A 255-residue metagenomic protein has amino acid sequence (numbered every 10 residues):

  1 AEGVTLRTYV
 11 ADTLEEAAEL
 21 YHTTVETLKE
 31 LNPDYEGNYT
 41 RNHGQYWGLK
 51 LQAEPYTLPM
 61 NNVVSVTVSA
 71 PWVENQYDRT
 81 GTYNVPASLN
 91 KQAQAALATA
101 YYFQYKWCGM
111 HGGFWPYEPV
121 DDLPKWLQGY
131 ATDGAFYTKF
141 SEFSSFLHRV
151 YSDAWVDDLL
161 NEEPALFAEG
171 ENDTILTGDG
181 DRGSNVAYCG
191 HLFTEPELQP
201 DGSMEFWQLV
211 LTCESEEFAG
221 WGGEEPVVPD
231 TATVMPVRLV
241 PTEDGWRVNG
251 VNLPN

Functional and structural regions predicted by a protein language model:
A1, Q45-W47, L51-Y77, N249: Repeat-associated, polar segments at repeat-unit boundaries in modular proteins
A1-T27, V66-V68: Primarily a LysM-type cell-wall glycan-binding module
Y9, T40-N42, Y46, L58-P59 (+1 more regions): Residue-level recognition of short, solvent-exposed, well-ordered loop/turn junctions that link secondary-structure
V10, Y21, N32-P33, V68-W72 (+4 more regions): A mature extracytoplasmic/lumenal domain signature
K29-A53: Short acidic beta-strand-loop surface patches of small beta-rich interaction domains
W72-P86, P254: Intrinsically disordered, low-complexity repeat and linker tracts
G81-G180: Core segments of small alpha/beta cavity-forming domains
R182-N255: Exposed beta-sheet edge and beta->alpha loop/turn motif
